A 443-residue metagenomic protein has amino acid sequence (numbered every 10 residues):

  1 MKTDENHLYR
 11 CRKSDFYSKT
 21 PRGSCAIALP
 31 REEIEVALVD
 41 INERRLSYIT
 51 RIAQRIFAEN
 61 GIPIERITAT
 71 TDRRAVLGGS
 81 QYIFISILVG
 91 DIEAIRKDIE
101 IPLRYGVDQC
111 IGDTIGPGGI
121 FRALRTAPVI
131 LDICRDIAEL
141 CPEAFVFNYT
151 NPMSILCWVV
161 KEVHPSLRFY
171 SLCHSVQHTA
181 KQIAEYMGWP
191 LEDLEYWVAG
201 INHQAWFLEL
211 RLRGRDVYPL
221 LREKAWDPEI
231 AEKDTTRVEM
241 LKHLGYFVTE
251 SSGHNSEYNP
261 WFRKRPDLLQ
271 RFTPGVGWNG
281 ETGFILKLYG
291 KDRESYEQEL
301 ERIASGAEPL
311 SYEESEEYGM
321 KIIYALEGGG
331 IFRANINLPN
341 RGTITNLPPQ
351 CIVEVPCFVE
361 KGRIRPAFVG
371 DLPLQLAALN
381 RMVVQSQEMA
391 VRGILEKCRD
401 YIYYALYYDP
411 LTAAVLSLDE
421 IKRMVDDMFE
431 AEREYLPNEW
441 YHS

Functional and structural regions predicted by a protein language model:
E5-H7: Conserved beta-strand elements of the Class I
Y17-L29: Histidine-anchored nucleotide/phosphate-binding helix
I27-I62: Glycine-rich phosphate-binding loop and adjoining beta1-alpha1-beta2 segment of Rossmann-like nucleotide-binding folds
R66-L77: Short acidic low-complexity segments
S80: An anion/phosphate-binding loop that grips the pyrophosphate of nucleotide cofactors and donors
V89-H164: Rossmann-fold NAD(P)-binding glycine/threonine-rich loop
F145-G214: Rossmann-fold dinucleotide-binding core
G188-S443: Long, compositionally biased stretches enriched for glycine and/or charged residues
